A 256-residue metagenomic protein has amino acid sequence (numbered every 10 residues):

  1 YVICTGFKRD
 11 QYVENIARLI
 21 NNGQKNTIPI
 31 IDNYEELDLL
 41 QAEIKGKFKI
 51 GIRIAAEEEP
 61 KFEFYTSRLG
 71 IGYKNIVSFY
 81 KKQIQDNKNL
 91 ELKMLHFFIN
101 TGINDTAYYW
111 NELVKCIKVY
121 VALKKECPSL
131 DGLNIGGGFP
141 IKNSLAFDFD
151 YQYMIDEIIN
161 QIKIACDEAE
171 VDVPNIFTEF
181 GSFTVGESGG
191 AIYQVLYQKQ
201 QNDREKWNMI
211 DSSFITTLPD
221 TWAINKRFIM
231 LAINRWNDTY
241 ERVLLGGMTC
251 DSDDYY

Functional and structural regions predicted by a protein language model:
Y1-G132, I141: Active-site-proximal beta-alpha core segment in soluble small-molecule metabolic enzymes
I52, L95, I135, E179 (+1 more regions): Conserved, mostly hydrophobic/aromatic
E59, G102, S144, V185 (+1 more regions): Conserved protein kinase catalytic core
N100, L133-N143, T178-F183: Glycine-rich beta-strand-to-loop/alpha-helix junction loops that act as flexible
D105-N111, K142-M154, V185-K199: Short glycine/threonine-rich loop-to-helix capping motif typified by GTGT followed within a few residues by an Asp-Pro
C116, M154-D167: Alpha-helix-loop-beta-strand connector modules within alpha/beta enzyme cores
D167, V171-Y256: Charged (often Lys/Glu-rich) extended helix/loop segments that serve as interaction or gating elements
